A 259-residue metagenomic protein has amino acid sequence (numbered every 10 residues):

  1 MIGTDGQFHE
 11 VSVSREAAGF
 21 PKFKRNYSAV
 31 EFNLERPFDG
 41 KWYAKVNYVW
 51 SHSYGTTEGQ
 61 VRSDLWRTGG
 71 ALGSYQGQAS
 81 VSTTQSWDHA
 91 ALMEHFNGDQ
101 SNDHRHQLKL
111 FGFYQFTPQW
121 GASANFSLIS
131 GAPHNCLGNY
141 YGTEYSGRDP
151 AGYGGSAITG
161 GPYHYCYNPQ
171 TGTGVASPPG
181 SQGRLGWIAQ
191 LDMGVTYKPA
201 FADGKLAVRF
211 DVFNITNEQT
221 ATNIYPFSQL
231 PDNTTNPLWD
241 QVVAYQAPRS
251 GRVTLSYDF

Functional and structural regions predicted by a protein language model:
M1-C136, S256-D258: Gram-negative outer-membrane beta-barrel transporters
H9-E16, D88-L92, Q170-P179, T234-P237: Short glycine/proline-rich turn/loop motifs
G19-P21, N97-D99, S181-R184, D240-V242: Outer-membrane beta-barrel domain signature
H52, Q119-T171, R184-Q190, T196-F259: C-terminal beta-signal and adjacent terminal beta-strands/loops of Gram-negative outer-membrane beta-barrel proteins
